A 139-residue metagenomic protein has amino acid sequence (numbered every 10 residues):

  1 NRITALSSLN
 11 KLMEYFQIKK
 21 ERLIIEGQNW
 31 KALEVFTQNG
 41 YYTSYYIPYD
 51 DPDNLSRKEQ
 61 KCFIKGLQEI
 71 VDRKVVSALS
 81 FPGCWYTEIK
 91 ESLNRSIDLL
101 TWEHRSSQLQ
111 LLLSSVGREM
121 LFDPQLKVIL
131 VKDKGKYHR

Functional and structural regions predicted by a protein language model:
N1-N39, T43-D51, K74-C84: Metal-dependent phosphodiesterase/phospholipase catalytic core, i.e., the His/Asp/Glu-rich active-site region
Y45-R139: C-terminal active-site rim and adjoining tail of enzyme catalytic domains
